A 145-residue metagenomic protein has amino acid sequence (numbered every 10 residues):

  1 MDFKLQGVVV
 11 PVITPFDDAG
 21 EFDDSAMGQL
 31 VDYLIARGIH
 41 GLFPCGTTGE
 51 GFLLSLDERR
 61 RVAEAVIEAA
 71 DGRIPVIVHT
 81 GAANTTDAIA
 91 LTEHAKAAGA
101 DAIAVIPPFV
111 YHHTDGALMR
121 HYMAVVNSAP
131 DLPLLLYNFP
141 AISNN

Functional and structural regions predicted by a protein language model:
D2-V10, T14-N144: Active-site beta->alpha loop and helix N-cap motifs at the rims of alpha/beta catalytic domains
